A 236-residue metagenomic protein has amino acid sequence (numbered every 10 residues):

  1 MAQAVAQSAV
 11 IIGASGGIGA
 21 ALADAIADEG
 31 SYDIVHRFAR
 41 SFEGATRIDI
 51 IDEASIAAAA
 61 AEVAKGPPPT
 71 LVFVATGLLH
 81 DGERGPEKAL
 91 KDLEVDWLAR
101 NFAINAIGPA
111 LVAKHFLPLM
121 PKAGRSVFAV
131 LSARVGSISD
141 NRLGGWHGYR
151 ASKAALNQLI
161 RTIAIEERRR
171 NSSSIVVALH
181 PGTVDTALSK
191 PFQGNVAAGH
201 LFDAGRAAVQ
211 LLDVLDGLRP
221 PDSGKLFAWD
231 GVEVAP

Functional and structural regions predicted by a protein language model:
I12, P68-R84, N105, V130 (+1 more regions): Rossmann-fold scaffold of SDR-type NAD(P)-dependent oxidoreductases
I12-A27: N-terminal Rossmann NAD(P)H-binding glycine-rich loop of SDR-like oxidoreductase domains
D24, A110, A154-I165, A208-L212: Conserved active-site helix of classical SDR/Rossmann-fold NAD(P)-dependent CH-OH oxidoreductases
A39-A58: Rossmann-fold cofactor-recognition segment
D52, W97, G108, A155 (+1 more regions): Conserved cofactor-binding/catalytic machinery of classical short-chain dehydrogenase/reductase
L78-G82, P86-I104, K122-R170: Catalytic loop of short-chain dehydrogenase/reductase
G108, V112-F116, M120, L159-I160: Hydrophobic positions on the long internal alpha-helix of Rossmann-like NAD(P)-dependent oxidoreductase domains
S174, A178, T186, K190-P236: C-terminal helical subdomain
